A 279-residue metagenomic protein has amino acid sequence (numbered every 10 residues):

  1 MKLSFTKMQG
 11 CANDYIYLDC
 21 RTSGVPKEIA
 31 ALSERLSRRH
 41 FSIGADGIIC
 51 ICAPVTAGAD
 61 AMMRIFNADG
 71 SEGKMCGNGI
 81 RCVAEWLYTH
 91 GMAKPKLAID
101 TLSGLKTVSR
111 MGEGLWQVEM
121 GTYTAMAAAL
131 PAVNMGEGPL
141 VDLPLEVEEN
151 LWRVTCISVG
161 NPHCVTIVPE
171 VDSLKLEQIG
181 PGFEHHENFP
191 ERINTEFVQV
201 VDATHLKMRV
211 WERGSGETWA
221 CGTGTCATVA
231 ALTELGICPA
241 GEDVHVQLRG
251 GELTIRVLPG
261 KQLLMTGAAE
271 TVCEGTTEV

Functional and structural regions predicted by a protein language model:
M1-E113, C164-V279: A glycine-rich beta-to-alpha transition motif near the start of alpha/beta enzyme domains, typified by
W116-V118: Intrinsically disordered, low-complexity regions enriched in acidic/Ser/Thr/Pro/Gln residues
T124-M126: Ligand-binding beta-strand-loop-alpha-helix segment within the catalytic cores of soluble metabolic enzymes
V133-N134, G138-V141: Interhelical loops and loop-helix junctions of multi-pass membrane transporters/channels
V141-S173: Internal active-site segments that recognize and position negatively charged phosphoryl groups and nucleotide moieties
